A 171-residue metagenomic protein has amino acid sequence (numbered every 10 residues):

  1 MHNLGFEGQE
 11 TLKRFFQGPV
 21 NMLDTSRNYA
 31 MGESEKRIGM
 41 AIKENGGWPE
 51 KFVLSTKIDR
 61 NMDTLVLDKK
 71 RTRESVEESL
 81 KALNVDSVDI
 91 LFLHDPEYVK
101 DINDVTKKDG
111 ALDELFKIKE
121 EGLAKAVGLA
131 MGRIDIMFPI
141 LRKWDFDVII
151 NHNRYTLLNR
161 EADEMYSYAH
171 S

Functional and structural regions predicted by a protein language model:
M1, S26-N28, K57-N61, L93-P96 (+2 more regions): Active-site beta-loop-alpha junctions enriched in small/polar residues
M1-F52: N-terminal binding-site loop/beta-alpha segment at the start of enzyme catalytic domains that lines or forms
L4-F16, L67-N84, G132-L141: Short, acidic/polar
F6, P96-S171: Beta/alpha (TIM)-barrel catalytic core signal, keyed to glycine-rich beta->alpha loops juxtaposed to Asp/Glu that bind
F15, L23, I38, L54 (+4 more regions): Conserved, mostly hydrophobic/aromatic
F16-Q17, G39-V53, L80-D86, I140-W144 (+1 more regions): Acidic (Asp/Glu)-rich catalytic clusters
V20, V85-V88, A124, F146: A structural motif
L80-I102: Active-site groove signature of glycoside hydrolases
